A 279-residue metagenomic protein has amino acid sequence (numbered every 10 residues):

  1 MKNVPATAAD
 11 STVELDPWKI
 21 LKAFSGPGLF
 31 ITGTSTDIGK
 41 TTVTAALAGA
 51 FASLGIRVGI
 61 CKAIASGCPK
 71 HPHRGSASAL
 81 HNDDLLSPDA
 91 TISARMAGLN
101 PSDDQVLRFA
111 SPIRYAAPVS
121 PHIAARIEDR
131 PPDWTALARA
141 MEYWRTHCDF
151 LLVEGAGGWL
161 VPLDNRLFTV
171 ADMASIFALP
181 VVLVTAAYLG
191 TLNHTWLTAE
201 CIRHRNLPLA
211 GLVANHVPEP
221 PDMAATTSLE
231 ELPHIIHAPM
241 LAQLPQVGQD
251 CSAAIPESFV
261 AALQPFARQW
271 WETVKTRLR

Functional and structural regions predicted by a protein language model:
M1-G33, D37: Extreme N-terminal, non-catalytic leader segments that precede Walker-type/kinase nucleotide-binding cores
K2-N3, E200-R279: C-terminal lobe/tail of nucleotide-utilizing enzymes
F30, L152-E154, V182, V213: Structural motif
T42-P131, Y143: N-terminal phosphate/diphosphate-binding loop that engages ATP/GTP or pyrophosphate donors across diverse enzyme folds
K62, V182-T185, A210-H216: Short internal beta-strands
P118-L163: Phosphate-binding/switch loop-helix module in NTP-utilizing enzymes
N165-D172, W196-A199, A224-E230: Charged helix-capping and loop-helix junction motifs
R166-A187: Inter-motif core of Ras-like GTPase G domains
